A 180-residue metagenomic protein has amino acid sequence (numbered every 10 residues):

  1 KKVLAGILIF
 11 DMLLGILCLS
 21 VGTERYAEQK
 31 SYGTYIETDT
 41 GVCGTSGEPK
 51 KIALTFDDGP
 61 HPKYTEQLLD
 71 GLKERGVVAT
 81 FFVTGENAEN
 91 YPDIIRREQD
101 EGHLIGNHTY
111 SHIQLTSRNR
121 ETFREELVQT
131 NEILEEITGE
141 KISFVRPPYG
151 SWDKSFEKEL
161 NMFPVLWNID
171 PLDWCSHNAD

Functional and structural regions predicted by a protein language model:
K1-T55, P60-R75, N90-D93: N-terminal pre-catalytic segment of deacetylase/amide-hydrolase enzymes
S46-E48, E98-D100, I137: Extracellular/periplasmic catalytic domains that process cell-envelope and extracellular macromolecules
K51-A53, V78-T80, G102-G106, F144 (+1 more regions): Structural preference for beta-strand elements that scaffold enzyme active sites
T55, T65, T80, T109 (+2 more regions): Ser/Thr-centric signal marking residues that sit in or immediately flank functional binding/regulatory motifs
F56, V83-E86, N107-T109, R146-Y149 (+1 more regions): A cross-domain feature marking catalytic cores of carbohydrate-active enzymes and several ubiquitous metabolic/repair
D57, L72, I105-H108, T130 (+2 more regions): Conserved, mostly hydrophobic/aromatic
Q67, E89, I113-D180: Catalytic domains of cell-wall/extracellular-matrix polysaccharide-remodeling enzymes, centered on de-N-acetylation
L68-R75, A88-H108, K158-N161: Acidic (Asp/Glu)-rich catalytic clusters
